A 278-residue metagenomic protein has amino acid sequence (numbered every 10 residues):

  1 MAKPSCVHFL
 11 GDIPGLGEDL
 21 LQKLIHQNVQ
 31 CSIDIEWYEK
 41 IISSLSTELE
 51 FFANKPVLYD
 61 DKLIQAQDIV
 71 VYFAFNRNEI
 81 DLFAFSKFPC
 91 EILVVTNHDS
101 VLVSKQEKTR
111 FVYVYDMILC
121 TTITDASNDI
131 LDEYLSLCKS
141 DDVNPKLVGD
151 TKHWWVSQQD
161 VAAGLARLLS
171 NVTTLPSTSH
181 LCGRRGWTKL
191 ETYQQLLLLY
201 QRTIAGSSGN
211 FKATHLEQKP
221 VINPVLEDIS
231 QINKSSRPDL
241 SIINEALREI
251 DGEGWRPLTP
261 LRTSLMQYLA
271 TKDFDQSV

Functional and structural regions predicted by a protein language model:
M1-P4, I25-N28, D61-D68, F83-P89 (+4 more regions): Flexible, charged surface loops at secondary-structure boundaries
M1-Q65: N-terminal Rossmann/SDR dinucleotide-binding element
A2-V7, L24-I33, S241-V278: Amphipathic terminal alpha-helices
K3-I13, V70-Y72, N144-K146, S179-L181: Short hydrophobic beta-strand segments
L20-L24, I42-L49, L82-K87, L102-K108 (+2 more regions): Short, aromatic/basic amphipathic alpha-helical patches
D60-I64, D68-I123: Conserved Rossmann-fold NAD(P)-dependent oxidoreductase catalytic core, especially the SDR/UDP-sugar
E107-R167, L196: NAD(P)-dependent short-chain dehydrogenase/reductase
G164-S235, G252, R256-V278: Mid/C-terminal beta-alpha module of Rossmann-like enzyme folds, strongest in SDR-family dehydrogenases/epimerases
